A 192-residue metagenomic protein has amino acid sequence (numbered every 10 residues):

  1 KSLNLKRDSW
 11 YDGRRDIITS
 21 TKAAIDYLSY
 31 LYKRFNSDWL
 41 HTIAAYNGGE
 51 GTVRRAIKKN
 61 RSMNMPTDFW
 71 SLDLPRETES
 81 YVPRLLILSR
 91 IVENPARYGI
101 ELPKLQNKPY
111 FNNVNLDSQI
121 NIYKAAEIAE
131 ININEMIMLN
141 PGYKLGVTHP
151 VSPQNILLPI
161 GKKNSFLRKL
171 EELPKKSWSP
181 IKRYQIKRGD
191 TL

Functional and structural regions predicted by a protein language model:
S2, R7-F35, L40-L192: Extracytoplasmic and endomembrane cell-envelope/extracellular-matrix remodeling and assembly machinery
